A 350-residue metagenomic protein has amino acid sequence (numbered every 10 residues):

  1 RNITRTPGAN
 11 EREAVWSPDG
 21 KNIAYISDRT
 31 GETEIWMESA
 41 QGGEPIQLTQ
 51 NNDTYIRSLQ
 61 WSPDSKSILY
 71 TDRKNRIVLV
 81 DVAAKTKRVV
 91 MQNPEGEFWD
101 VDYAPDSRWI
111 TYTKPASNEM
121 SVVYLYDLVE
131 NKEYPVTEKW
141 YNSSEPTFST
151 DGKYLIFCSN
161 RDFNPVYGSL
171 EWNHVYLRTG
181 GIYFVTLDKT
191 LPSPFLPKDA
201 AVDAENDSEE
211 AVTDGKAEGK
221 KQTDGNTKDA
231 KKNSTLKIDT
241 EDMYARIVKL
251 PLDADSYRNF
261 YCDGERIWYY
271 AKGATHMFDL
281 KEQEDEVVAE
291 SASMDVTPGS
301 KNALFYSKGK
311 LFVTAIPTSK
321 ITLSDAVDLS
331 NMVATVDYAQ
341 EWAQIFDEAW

Functional and structural regions predicted by a protein language model:
R1-N2, N22, I26-Q47, S58 (+9 more regions): Beta-propeller blade-edge and WD-like acidic-aromatic loop motif
P7-I26, Q50-T71, I77, P94-T113 (+7 more regions): Conserved beta-propeller blade repeats
S159: Short amphipathic, basic-aromatic surface patches that mediate peripheral association with negatively charged
G168, V248-K249, N259-C262, Y269-W350: Intrinsically disordered, Ser/Thr/Pro/Gly-rich linkers and terminal tails that flank and connect PDZ domains
S193-P197, T213, W350: Amphipathic alpha-helical protein-protein interaction segments
E209-K228: Long intrinsically disordered, low-complexity regions that are acidic and Ser/Thr-rich
K231-K272: Solvent-exposed beta-strand/coil patches in large extracellular/periplasmic or lumenal scaffold regions
